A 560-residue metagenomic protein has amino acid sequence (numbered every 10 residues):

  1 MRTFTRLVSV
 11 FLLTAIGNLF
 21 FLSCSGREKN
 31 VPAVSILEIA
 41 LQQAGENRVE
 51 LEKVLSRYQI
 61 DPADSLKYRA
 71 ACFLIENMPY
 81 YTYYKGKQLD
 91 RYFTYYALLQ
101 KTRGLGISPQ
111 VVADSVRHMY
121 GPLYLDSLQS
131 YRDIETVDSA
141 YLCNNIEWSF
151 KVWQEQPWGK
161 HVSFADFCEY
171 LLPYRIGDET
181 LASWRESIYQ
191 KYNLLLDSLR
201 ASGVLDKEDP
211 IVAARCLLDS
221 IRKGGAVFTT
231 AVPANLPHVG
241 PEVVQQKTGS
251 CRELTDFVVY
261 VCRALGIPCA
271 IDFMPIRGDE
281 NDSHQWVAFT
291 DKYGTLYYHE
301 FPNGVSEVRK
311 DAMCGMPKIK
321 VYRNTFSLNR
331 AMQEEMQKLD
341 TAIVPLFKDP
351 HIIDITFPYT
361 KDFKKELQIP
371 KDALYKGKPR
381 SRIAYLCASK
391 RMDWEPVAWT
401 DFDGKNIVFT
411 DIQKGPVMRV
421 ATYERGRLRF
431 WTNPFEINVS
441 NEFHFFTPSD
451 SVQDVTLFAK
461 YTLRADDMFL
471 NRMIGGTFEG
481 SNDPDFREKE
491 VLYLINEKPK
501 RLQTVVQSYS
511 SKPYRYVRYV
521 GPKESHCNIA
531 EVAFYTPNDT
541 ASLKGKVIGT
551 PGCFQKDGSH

Functional and structural regions predicted by a protein language model:
F20-S23: C-terminal motif of bacterial Sec signal peptides marking the signal peptidase cleavage site
V34-G45, Y58-D61, G203-S220, A231-P241 (+2 more regions): Hydrophobic/aromatic-rich core segments of domains that either
E52-K53, A63-Q246, D282: Secondary-structure boundary elements
D354-F357, E366-R380, R464-M468: Structural motif
R380-W399, G480-I495: Short amphipathic beta-strand segments in non-cytosolic proteins
K405-R427, S511-P513: Short Pro-Gly-centered beta-turn/loop motif in secreted/extracellular proteins
E424-D450, F534: Structured interaction patches on ligand/partner-binding surfaces of diverse proteins
S451-V491, E497-H560: Aromatic, loop-rich ligand-recognition surfaces of beta-strand-rich domains
